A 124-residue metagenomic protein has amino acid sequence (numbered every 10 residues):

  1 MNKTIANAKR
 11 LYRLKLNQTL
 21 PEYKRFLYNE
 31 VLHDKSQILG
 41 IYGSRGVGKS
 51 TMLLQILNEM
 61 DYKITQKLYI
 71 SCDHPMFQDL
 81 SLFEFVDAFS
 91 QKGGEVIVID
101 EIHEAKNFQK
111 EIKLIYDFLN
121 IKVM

Functional and structural regions predicted by a protein language model:
M1-M124: Phosphate-binding site recognition
